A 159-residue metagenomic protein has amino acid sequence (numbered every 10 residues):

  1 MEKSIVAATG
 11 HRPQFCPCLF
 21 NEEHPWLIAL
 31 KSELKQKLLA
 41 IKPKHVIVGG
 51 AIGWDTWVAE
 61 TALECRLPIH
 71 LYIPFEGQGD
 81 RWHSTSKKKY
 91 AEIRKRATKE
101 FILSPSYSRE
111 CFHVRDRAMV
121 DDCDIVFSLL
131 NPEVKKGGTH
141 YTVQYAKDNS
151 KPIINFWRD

Functional and structural regions predicted by a protein language model:
M1-R158: Acidic/glycine-enriched connector segments
